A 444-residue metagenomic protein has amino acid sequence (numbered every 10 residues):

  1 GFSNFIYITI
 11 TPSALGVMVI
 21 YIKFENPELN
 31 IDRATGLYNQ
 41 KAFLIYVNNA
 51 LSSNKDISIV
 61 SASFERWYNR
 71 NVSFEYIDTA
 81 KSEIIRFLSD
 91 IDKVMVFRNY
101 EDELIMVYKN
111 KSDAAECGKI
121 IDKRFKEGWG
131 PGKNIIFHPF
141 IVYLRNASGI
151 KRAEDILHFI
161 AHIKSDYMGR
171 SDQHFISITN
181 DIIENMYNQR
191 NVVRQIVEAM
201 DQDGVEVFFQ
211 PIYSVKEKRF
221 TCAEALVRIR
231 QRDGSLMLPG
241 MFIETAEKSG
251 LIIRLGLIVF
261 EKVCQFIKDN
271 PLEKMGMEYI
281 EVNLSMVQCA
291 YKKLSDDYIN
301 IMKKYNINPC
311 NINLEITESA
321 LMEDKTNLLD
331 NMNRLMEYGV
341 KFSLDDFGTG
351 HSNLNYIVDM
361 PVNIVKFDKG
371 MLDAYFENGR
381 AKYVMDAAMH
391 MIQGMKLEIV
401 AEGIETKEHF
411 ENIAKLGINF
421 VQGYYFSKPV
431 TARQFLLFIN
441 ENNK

Functional and structural regions predicted by a protein language model:
G1-N30: Interfacial "cap-and-anchor" motif at the non-cytosolic start of specific transmembrane alpha-helices
G36-I59, E65-S89, F97-E101, S112-A115 (+5 more regions): Conserved long alpha-helical elements within nucleotide-processing catalytic cores of c-di-GMP signaling and class III
E83-D113, V340-L344, L397, K407: Conserved helix-loop-beta segment at the catalytic/binding core of cyclic-nucleotide signaling proteins
R98-V107, K123-S165, D172-T179, M277-S285 (+1 more regions): A short glycine-enriched loop-to-beta-strand structural element that forms part of the catalytic core of nucleotide
D122, L144-D172, M186-V197, G240 (+4 more regions): Catalytic-core segments of nucleotide cyclases and related cyclic-nucleotide turnover enzymes
E184-T245, N283, L344, S427-V430: Active-site core of bacterial EAL-family cyclic-dinucleotide phosphodiesterase domains
R219-A223, L251-L328, G403: Catalytic core of bacterial c-di-GMP phosphodiesterases, primarily the EAL and HD-GYP domains, capturing alpha-helical
I229-S235, S285-K292, N311-T326, Y338-K444: EAL-family c-di-GMP phosphodiesterase catalytic domain
